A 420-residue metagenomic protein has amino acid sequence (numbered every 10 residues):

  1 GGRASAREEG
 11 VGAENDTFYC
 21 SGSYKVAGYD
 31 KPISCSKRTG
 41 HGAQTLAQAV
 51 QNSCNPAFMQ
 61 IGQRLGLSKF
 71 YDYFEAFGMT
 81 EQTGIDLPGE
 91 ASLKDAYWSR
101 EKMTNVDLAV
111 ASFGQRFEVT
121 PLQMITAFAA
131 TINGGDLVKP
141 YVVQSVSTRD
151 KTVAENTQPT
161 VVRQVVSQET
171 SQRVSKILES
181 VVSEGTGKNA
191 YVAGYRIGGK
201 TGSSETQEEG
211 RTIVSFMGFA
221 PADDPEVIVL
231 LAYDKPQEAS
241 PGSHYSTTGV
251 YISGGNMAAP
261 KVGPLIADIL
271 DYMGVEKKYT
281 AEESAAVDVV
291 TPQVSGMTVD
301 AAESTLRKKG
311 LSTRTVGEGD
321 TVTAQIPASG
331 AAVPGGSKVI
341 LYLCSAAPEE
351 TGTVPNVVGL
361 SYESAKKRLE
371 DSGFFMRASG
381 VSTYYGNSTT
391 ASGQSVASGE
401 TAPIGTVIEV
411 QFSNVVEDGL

Functional and structural regions predicted by a protein language model:
G1-Q237, G254: Beta-lactam-recognizing serine transpeptidase/beta-lactamase-like catalytic domain environment
D95-S99, G194, G198, L231-L420: Ligand-recognition elements built from short beta-strands and adjacent flexible loops
